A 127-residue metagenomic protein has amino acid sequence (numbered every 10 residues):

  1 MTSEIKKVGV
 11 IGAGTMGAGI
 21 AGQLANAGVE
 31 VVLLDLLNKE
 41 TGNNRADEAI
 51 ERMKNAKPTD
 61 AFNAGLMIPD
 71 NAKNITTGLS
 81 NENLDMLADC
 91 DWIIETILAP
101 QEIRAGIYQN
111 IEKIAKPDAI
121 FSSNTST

Functional and structural regions predicted by a protein language model:
M1-N55: NAD(P)+-binding Rossmann beta1-loop-alpha1 motif at the extreme N-terminus of oxidoreductases
L36-E48, R52-F121: Rossmann-like NAD(P)-binding element
S123-T127: A short beta-strand-to-loop transition that corresponds to the Sensor-1 phosphate-sensing loop of AAA+ P-loop ATPases
